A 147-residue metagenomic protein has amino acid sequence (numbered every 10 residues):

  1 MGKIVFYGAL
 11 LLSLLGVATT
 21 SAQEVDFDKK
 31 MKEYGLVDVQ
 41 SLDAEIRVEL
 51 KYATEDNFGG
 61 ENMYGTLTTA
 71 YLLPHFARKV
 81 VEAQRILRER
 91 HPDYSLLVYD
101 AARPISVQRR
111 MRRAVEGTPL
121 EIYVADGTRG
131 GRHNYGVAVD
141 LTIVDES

Functional and structural regions predicted by a protein language model:
M1-I4: Positively charged n-region of N-terminal signal peptides that target proteins for export
F6-Y7, A22: Intrinsically disordered, low-complexity repeat segments enriched in small/polar residues
Y7-G16: Bacterial N-terminal signal peptides
T20-Y99, M111-R113, G117-S147: Extracytoplasmic cell-surface/polysaccharide-interacting catalytic and binding patches
I105-R110: Short catalytic/ligand-binding loop motif for oxyanion handling, primarily in non-cytosolic enzymes, centered on
